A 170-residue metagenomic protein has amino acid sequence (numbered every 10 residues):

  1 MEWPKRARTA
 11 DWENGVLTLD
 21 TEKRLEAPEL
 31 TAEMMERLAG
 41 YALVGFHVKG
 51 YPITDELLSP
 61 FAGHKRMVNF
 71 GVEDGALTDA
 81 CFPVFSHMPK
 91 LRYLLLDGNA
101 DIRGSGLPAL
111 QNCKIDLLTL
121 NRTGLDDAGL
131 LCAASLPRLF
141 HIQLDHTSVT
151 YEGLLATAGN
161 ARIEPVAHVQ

Functional and structural regions predicted by a protein language model:
P4-R8, W12-E36, Y41-Q170: Concave beta-strand-loop units of leucine-rich repeat
